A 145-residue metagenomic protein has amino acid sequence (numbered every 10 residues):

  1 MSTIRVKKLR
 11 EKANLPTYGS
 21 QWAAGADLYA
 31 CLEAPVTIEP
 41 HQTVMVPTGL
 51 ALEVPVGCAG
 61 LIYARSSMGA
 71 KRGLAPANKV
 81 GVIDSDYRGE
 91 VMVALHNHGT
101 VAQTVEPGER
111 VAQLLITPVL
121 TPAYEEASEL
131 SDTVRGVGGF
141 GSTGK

Functional and structural regions predicted by a protein language model:
M1-K145: DUTPase catalytic domain/fold
